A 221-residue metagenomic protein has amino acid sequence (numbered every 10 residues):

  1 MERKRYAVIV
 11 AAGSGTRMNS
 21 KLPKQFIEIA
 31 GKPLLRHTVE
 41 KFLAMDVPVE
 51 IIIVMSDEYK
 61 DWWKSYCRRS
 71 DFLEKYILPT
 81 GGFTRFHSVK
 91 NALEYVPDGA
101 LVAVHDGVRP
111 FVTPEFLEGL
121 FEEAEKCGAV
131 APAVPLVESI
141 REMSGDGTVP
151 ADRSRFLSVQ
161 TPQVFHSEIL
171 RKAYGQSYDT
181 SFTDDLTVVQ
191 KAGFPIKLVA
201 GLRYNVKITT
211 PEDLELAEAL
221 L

Functional and structural regions predicted by a protein language model:
E2-D61: N-terminal glycine-rich phosphate-binding loop and ensuing alpha1 helix
I9, L35, A92, H105-D106 (+3 more regions): Residue-level signal for inorganic ion chemistry
M18, F42, W63-K64, L120 (+2 more regions): Hydrophobic packing residues within well-ordered alpha-helices of enzyme cores
R36-G99: Conserved N-terminal catalytic core of the sugar/cofactor nucleotidyltransferase
V49-I51, A129, P195: Residues at the starts of beta-strands that form the adenosine-phosphate
Y76, F83-D146, Q160: Conserved beta-loop-beta/alpha segment of the NTase-like Rossmann-fold superfamily that binds/positions NTPs
V149-V159: A recurrent flexible, glycine/aromatic-enriched loop bordering the glycosyltransferase active site that acts as
L157-L221: Conserved alpha/beta core of the MobA/IspD/sugar-nucleotide pyrophosphorylase nucleotidyltransferase superfamily
